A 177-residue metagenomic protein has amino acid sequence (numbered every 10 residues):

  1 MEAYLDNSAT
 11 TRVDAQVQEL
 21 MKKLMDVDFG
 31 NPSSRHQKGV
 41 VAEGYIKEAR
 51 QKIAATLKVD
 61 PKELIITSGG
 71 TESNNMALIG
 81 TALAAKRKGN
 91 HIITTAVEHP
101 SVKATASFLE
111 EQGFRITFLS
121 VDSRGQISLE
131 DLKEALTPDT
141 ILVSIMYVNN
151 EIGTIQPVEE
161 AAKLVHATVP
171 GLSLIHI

Functional and structural regions predicted by a protein language model:
M1-L174: Pyridoxal 5′-phosphate
